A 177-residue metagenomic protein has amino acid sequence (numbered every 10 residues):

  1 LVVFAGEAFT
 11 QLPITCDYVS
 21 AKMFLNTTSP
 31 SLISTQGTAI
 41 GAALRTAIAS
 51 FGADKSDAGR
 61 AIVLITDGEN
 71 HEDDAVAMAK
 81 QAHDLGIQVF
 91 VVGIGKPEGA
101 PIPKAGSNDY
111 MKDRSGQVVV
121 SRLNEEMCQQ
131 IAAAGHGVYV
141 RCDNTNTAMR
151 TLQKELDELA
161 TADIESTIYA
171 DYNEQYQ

Functional and structural regions predicted by a protein language model:
L1-R60, D73-A77: Membrane-embedded segments
V2-G6, I65-G68, V92-G95, C142-N144: Active-site-proximal beta-strand/loop segments in catalytic clefts of secreted hydrolases
A8-T10, H71, P97-G99, Y139-V140: Short beta-strands and strand-coil junctions in structured, solvent-facing domains, enriched
D17-S20, S107-Y110, D157-A160: Short, hinge-like loop/turn segments at secondary-structure boundaries
N26, P30, I48-S56, H83-D84 (+3 more regions): Sec-exported extracytoplasmic/periplasmic mature domains
L32-T38, R60-A61, G68-A134: VWA/integrin I-like adhesion module and closely mimicked acidic/polar interface patches used
E126-T161: Extended, hydrophilic extramembrane loops/domains of integral membrane proteins
E158-Q177: C-terminal signal-anchor/stop-transfer transmembrane helix together with its immediate cytosolic, Lys/Arg-enriched
